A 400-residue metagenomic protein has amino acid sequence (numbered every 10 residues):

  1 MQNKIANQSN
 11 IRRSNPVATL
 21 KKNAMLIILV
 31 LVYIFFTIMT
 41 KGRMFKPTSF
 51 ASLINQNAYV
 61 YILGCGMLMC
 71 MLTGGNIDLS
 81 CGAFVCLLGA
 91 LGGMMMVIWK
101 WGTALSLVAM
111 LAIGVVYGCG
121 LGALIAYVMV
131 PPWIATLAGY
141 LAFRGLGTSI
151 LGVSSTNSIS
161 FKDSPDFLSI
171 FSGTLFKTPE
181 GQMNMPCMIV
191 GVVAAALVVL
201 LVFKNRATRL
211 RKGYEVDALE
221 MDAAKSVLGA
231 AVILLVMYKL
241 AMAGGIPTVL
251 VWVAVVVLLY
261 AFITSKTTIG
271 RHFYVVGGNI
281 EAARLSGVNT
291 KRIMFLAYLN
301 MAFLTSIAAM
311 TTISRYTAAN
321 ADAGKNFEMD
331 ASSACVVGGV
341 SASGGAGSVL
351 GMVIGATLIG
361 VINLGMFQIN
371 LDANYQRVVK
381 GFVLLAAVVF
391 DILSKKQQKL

Functional and structural regions predicted by a protein language model:
M1-I34, L197-V227, N289-R292, M366-L400: Cytosolic-side transmembrane-helix boundaries in multi-pass membrane proteins
Y33-I38, R43-W99, A123-W133, A282 (+2 more regions): Single transmembrane alpha-helix segments in multi-pass membrane proteins
G42-S52, G152, M237-L250, A261-S265 (+3 more regions): Inter-helical junctions in multi-pass inner-membrane proteins, predominant in energy-converting antiporter-like
Q56, P132, F161-K162, Q182-V192 (+4 more regions): Loop-to-transmembrane alpha-helix initiation sites
K100-L141, I354: Alpha-helical transmembrane segments within multi-pass membrane transporters and channels
F143-T264, K399: Transmembrane helix-bundle core of multi-pass membrane transporters and related energy-transducing complexes
V202-V216, L258-Y298: Membrane-helix/interface signature in polytopic inner-membrane proteins
Y298-T311, R315-V378: Transmembrane alpha-helical segments in multi-pass inner-membrane proteins
